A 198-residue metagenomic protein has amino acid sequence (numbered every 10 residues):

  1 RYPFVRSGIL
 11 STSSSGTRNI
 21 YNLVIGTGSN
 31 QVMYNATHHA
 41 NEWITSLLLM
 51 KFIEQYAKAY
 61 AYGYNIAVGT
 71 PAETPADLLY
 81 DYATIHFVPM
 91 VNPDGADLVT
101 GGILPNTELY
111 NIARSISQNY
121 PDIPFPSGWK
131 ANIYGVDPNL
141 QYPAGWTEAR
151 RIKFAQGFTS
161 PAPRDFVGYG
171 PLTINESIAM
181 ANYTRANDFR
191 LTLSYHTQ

Functional and structural regions predicted by a protein language model:
R1-G16: Short glycine- and acidic-rich boundary segments immediately preceding or forming the N-terminal edge of structured
V5, I20, I85: Short, conserved active-site loop motifs that form the nucleotide-linked donor/cofactor pocket
S15, S29-Q31: Coil-to-beta-strand transition motifs
G16-N19, D81: Short, basic and Ser/Thr-rich N-terminal targeting/leader segments
I20, A40-E42: Short hydrophobic/aromatic residue motifs in ordered secondary structure
Y21-S29: Short beta-strand-to-loop junctions in surface cap/lid or active-site-entrance loops
S29, W43-L47, K51-Q198: Active-site/substrate-binding loop(s) of hydrolase catalytic cores
Q31-H38: Short beta-strand element of the alpha/beta-hydrolase
